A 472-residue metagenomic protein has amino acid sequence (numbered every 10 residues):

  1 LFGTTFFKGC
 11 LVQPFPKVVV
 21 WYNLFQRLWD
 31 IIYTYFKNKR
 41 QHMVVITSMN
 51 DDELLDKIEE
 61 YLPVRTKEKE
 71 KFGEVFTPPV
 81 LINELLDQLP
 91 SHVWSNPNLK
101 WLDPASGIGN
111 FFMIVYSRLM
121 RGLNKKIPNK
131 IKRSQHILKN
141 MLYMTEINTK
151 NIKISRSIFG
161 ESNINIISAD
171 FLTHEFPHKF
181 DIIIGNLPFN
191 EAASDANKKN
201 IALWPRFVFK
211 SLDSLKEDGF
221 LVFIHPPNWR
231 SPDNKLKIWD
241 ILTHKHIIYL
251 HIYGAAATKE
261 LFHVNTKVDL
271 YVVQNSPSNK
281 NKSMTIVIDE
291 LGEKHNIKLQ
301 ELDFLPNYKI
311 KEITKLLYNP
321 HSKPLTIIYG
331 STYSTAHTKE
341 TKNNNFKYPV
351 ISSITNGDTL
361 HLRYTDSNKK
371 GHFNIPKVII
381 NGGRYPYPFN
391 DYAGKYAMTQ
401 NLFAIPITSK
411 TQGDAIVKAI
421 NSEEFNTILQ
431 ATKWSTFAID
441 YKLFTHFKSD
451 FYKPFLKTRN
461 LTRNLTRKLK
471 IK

Functional and structural regions predicted by a protein language model:
L1-F2, F6-L11, F15-P16, W21-W29: Intrinsic disorder
Y22-N23, D30-K37, V45: Short, positively charged and aromatic/hydrophobic N-terminal segments
V44-S95: S-adenosyl-L-methionine
E68, F72, A256-R463, L469-K470: C-terminal substrate-recognition regions of SAM-dependent nucleic acid methyltransferases
P78-E84, Q88-H178: Conserved S-adenosyl-L-methionine
L99-R118, N148, A169-K198, W204-S214 (+4 more regions): Conserved proline-anchored active-site loop of SAM-dependent methyltransferases that bridges a beta-strand
N110-F112, K153, N190-S194, W229-D233 (+2 more regions): Short catalytic/ligand-binding loop motif for oxyanion handling, primarily in non-cytosolic enzymes, centered on
T145-I154, K199-A257: Conserved Class I SAM-dependent methyltransferase catalytic core
